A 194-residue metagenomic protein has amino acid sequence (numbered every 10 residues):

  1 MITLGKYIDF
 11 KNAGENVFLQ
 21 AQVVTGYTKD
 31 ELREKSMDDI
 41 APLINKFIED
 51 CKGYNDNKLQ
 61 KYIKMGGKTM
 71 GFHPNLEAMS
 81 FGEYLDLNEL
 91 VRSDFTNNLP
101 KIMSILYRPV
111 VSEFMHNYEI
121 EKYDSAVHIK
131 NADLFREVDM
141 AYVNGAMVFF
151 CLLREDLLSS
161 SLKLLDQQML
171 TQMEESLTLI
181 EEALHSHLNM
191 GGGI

Functional and structural regions predicted by a protein language model:
M1-I194: Charged interaction scaffolds used for protein-protein
